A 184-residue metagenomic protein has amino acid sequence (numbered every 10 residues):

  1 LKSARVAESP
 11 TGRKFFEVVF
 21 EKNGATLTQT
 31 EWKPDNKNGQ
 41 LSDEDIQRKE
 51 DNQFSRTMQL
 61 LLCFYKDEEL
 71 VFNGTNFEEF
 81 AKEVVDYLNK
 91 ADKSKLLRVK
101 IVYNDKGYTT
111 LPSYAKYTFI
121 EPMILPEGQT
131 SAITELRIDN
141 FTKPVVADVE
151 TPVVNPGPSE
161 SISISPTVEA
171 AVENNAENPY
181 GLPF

Functional and structural regions predicted by a protein language model:
K2-F184: Short beta-rich binding modules
